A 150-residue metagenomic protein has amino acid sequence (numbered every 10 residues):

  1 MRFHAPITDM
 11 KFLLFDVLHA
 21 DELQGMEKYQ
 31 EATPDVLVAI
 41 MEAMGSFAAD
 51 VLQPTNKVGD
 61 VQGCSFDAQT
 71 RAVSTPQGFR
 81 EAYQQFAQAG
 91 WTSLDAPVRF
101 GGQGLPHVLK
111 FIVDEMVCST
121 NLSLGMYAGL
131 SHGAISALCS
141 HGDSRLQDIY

Functional and structural regions predicted by a protein language model:
M1-G125, I149: Amphipathic, small/basic residue-rich leader segments at the start of a protein or domain
M126-S144: N-terminal glycine-rich flavin-associated loop
S144, D148-Y150: Loop-rich catalytic cores of soluble enzymes, especially ATP-dependent carboxylate-amine ligases and other
